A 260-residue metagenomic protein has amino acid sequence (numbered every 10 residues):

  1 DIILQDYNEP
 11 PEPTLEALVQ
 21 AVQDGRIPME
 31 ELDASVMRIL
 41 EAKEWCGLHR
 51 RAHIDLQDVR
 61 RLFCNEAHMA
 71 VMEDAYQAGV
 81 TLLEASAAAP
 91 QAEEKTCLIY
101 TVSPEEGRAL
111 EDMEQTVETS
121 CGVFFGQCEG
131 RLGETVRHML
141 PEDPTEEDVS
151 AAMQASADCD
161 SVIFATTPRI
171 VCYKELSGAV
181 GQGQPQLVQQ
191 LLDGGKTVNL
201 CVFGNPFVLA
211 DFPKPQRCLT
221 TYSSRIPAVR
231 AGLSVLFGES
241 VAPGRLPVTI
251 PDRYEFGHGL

Functional and structural regions predicted by a protein language model:
I2-L260: Preference for extracellular/luminal or secreted protein segments
